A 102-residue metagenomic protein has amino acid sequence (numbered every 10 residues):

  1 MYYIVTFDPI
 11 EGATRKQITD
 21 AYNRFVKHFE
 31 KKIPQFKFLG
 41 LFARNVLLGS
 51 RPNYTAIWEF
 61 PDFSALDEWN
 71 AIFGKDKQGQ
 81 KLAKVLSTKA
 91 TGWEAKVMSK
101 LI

Functional and structural regions predicted by a protein language model:
M1-K75, T88-I102: Short S/T/G/P-rich N-terminal loop/turn motif that feeds into the first structured element of a domain
K77-V85: Low-complexity, intrinsically disordered Gly/Pro/Thr-rich segments
